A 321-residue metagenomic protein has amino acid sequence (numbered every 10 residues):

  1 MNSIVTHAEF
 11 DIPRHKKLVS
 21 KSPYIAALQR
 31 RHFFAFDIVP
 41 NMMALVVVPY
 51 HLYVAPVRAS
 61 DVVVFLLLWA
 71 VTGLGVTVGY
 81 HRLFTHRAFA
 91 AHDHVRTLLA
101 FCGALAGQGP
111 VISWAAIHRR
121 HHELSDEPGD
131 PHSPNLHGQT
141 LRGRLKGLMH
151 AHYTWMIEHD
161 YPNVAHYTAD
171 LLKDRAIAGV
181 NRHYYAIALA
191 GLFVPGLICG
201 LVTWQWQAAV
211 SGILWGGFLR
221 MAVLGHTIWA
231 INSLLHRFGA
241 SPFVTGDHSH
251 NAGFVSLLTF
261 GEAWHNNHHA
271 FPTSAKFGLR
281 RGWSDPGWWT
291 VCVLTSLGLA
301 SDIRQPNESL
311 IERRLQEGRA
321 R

Functional and structural regions predicted by a protein language model:
M1-W229, S274-R321: Non-catalytic, topology-defining segments of multipass membrane proteins
R82, M221, S233, R237 (+1 more regions): Catalytic glutamate of the conserved HExxH
T168-A176, F238-W264, H269-F271: Active-site-proximal inter-transmembrane loops
L224-P242: C-terminal accessory segments of proteins
